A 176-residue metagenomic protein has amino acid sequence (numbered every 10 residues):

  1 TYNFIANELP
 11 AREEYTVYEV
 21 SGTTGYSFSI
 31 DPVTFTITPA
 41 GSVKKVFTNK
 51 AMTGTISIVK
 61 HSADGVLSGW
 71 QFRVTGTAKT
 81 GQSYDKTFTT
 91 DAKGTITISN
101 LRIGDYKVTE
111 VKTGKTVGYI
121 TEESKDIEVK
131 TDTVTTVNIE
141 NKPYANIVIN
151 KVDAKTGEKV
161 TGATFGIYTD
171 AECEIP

Functional and structural regions predicted by a protein language model:
T1-P176: Solvent-exposed loop/turn and edge beta-strand elements of beta-rich ligand-binding domains
